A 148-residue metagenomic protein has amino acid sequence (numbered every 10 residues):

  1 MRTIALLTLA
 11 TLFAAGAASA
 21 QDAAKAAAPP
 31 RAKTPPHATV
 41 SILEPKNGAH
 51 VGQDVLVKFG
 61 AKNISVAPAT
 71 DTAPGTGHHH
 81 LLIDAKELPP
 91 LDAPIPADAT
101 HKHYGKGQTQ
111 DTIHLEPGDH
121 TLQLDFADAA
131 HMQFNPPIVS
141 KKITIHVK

Functional and structural regions predicted by a protein language model:
M1-I4: Positively charged n-region of N-terminal signal peptides that target proteins for export
L7-L12: Classic N-terminal secretory signal peptides
A15-A17: N-terminal signal peptide c-region/cleavage motif recognized by signal peptidases
P30-P35, G48, G52-K62, T70-K148: Long, low-complexity serine/threonine/glycine- and acidic-rich segments characteristic of extracellular
H37-I42: Proline-enriched interdomain boundary motifs that mark the N-terminal boundary and often initiate the first structured
S65: Periplasmic peptidoglycan-binding/anchoring modules of Gram-negative envelope and division proteins
